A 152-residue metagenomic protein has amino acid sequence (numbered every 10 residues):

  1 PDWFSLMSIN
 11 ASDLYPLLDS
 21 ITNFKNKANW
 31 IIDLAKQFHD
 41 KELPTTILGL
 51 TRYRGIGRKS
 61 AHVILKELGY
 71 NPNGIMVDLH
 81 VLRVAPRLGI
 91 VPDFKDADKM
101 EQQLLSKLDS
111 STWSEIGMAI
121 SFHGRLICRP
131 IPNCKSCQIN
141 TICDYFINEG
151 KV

Functional and structural regions predicted by a protein language model:
P1-V152: Catalytic cores of DNA base-excision repair glycosylases
